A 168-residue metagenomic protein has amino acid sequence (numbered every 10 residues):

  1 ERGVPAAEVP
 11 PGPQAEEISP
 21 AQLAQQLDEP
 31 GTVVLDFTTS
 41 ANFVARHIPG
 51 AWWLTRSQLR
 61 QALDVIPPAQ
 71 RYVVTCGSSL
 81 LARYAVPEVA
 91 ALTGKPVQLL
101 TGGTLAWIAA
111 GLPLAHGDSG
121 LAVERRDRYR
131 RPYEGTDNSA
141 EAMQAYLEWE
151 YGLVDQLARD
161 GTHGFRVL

Functional and structural regions predicted by a protein language model:
E1-V33, F37-L168: Rhodanese-like catalytic fold shared by cysteine-dependent sulfurtransferases and DSP/PTP-type phosphatases
